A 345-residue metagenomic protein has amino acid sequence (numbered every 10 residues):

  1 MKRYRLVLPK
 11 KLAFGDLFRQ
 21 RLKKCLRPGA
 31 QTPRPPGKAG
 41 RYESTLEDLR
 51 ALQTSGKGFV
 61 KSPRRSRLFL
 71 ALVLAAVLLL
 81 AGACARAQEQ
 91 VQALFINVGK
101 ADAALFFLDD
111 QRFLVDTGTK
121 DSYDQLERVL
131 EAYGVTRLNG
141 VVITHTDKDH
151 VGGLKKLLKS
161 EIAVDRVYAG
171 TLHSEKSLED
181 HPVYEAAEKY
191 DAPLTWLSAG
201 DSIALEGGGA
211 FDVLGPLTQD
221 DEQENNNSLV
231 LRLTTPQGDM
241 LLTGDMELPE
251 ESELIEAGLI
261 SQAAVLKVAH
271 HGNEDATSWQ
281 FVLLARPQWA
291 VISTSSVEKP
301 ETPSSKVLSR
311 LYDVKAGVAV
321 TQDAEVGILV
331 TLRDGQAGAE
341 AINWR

Functional and structural regions predicted by a protein language model:
M1-L68: Short, low-complexity intrinsically disordered segments enriched in small and basic residues
K2, L8, L49, T54 (+1 more regions): Non-globular, low-confidence helical/coil segments that flank catalytic cores
F18, L22, F69-V73, V135 (+1 more regions): Proteins with a high burden of low-complexity, intrinsically disordered sequence enriched in S/T/G/P/A and R, requiring
A71-A81: Bacterial N-terminal signal peptides
